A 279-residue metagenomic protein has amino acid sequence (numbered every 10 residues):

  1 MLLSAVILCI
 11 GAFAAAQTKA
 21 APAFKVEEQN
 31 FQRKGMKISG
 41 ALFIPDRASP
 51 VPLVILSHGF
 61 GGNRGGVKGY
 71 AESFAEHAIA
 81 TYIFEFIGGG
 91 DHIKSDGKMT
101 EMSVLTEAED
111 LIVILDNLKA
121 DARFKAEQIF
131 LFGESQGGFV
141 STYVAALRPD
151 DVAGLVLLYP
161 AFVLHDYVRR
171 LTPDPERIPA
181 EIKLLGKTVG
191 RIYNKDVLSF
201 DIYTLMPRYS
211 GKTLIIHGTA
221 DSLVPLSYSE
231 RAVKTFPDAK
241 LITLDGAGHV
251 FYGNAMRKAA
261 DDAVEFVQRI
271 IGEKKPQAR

Functional and structural regions predicted by a protein language model:
Q17-R47: N-terminal cap/lid segment of alpha/beta-hydrolase-fold proteins
P50-G59: Short beta-strand element of the alpha/beta-hydrolase
F60-E72: The serine-hydrolase catalytic nucleophile loop
G66, T100-D121: Alpha/beta-hydrolase active-site loop
F74-K94: Conserved alpha/beta-hydrolase
Y143-R191: Hydrolase active-site cap/lid region
Y209, I215-H217, D221: Short beta-strand/loop motif that positions the catalytic acidic residue of the alpha/beta-hydrolase fold
A247-K258: Catalytic histidine-centered segment of alpha/beta-hydrolase-like enzymes
